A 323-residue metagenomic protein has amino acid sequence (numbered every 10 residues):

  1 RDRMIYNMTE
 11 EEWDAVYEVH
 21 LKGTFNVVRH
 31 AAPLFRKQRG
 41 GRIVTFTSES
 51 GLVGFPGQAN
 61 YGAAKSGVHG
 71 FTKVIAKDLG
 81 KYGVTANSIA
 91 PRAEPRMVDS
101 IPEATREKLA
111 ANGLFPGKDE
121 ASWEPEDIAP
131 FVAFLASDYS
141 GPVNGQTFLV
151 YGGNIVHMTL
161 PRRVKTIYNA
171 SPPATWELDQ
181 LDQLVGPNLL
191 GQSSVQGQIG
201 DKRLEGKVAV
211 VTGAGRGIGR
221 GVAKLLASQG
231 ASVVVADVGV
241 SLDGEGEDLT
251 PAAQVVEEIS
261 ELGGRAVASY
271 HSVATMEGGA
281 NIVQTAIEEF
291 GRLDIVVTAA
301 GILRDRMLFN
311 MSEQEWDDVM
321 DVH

Functional and structural regions predicted by a protein language model:
R1, G40, T85, L262-V267 (+2 more regions): A glycine-rich helix->loop->beta "capping" turn within Rossmann-like NAD(P)(H)-dependent oxidoreductase domains
M4-I5, E12-D14, M307-L308, E315-D317: Substrate-binding pocket helix/loop in short-chain dehydrogenase/reductase
V28, A64: Active-site helix of classical SDR
S48: Residue(s) in the substrate-gating loop at a strand-loop-helix junction that position the organic substrate next
S88, A110-Q198: C-terminal helical subdomain
L204-V234: Canonical Rossmann dinucleotide-binding motif of NAD(H)/NADP(H)-dependent dehydrogenases/reductases, specifically
Q229-Q254: Conserved glycine-rich Rossmann-like NAD(P)H-binding loop of the short-chain dehydrogenase/reductase
